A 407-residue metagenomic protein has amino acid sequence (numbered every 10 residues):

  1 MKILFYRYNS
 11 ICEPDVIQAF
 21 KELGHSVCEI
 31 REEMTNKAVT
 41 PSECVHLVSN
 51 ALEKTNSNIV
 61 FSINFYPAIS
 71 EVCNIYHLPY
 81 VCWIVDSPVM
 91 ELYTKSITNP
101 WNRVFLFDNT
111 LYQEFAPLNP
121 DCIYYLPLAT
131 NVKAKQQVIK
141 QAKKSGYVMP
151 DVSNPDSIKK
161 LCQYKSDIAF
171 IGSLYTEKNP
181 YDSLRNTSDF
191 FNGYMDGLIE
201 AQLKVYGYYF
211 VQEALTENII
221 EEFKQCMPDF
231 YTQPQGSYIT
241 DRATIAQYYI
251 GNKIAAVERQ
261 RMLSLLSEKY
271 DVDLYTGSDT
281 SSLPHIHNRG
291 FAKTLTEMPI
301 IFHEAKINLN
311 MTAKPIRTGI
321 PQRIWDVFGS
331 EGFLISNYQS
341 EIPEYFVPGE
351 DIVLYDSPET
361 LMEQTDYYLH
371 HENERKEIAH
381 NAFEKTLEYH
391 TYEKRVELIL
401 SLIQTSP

Functional and structural regions predicted by a protein language model:
K2-C12, V16, L118-C122, P127-I316 (+1 more regions): Nucleotide-sugar donor-binding catalytic core of glycosyltransferases
I3-F5, N50-F65: Short N-terminal targeting/anchoring amphipathic segment
L4-R7, I11-P14, Q18-L23, C28-T35 (+5 more regions): Catalytic binding pocket for nucleotide-activated donors in carbohydrate/polymer assembly enzymes
T35-L52: N-terminal beta-loop-helix "entrance" segment that forms/cooperates in small-molecule cofactor or anionic ligand
L47, I69, L92-Y93, T296-E297 (+1 more regions): Short acidic active-site motifs
L52-N58, A68-Y80: Glycosyltransferases and closely related glycan-assembly transferases that use nucleotide-activated donors
N64, I84-S87, F107-N109, P127-T130 (+2 more regions): Histidine-centered beta-alpha loop that forms part of the nucleotide-sugar donor binding/catalytic region in diverse
C73-P88, R103-L106, L128, A169: Active-site proximal beta-strand in glycosyltransferases
